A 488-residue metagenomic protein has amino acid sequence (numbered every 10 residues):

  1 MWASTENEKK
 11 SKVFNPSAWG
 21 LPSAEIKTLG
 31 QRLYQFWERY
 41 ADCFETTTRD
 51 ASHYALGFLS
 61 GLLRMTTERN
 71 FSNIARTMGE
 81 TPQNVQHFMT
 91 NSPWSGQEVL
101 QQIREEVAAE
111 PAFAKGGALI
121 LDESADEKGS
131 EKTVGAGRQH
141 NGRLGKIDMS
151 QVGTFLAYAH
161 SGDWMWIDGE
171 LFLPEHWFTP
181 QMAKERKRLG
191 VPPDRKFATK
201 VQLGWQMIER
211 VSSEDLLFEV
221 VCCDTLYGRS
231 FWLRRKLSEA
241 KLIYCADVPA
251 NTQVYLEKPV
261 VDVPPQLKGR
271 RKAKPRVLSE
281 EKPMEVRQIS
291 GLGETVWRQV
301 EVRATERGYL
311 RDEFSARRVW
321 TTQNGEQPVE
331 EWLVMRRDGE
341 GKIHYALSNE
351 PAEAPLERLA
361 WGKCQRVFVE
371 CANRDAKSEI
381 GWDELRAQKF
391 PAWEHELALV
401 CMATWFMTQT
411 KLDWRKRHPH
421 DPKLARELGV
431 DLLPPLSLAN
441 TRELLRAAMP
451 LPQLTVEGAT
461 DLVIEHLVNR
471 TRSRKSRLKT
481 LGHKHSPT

Functional and structural regions predicted by a protein language model:
K9-C222, L226-Q253, V260, P264-K282 (+2 more regions): Conserved, well-structured functional cores that handle cations and Mg-NTP chemistry
L56-M65, F155, L397-K411, R446-P450: Short, hydrophobic/amphipathic alpha-helical patches that form generic packing surfaces within helical domains
P111-A112, A118, R442-T488: Long, charge-rich low-complexity segments
V152, F368, A372, H395-C401: Catalytic-loop motifs flanking and including active-site residues across diverse enzymes
G162-P193, P249, V254-F368, P450 (+1 more regions): An anionic, glycine-rich sequence signature occurring as long contiguous blocks
S348, A354-K363, S378-H395, W414: Short, solvent-exposed helix-loop connector elements
A352, Q365, V369, R374 (+2 more regions): Short, well-ordered loop/turn and helix-capping segments at boundaries between secondary-structure elements and domains
T404-E443: Conserved nucleotidyltransferase catalytic core and NTase-mimicking acidic/glycine-rich helix/loop elements in nucleic
